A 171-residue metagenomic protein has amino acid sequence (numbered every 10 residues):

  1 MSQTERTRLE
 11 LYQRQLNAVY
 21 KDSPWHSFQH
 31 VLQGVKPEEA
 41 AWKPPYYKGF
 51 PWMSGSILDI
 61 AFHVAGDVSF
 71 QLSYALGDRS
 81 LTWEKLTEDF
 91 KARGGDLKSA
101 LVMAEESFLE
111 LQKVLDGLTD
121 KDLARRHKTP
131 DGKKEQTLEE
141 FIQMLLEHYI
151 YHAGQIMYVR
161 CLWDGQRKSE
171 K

Functional and structural regions predicted by a protein language model:
S2-T7, Q13-L32, E39-E88, T129-K171: Short, contiguous alpha-helical
W25, P37-A40, S69, L109 (+2 more regions): Generic structural signal for secondary-structure transition and capping sites
K91-R125, E140-Y149: Acidic/histidine-rich alpha-helical segments that form the ligand environment of transition-metal centers
